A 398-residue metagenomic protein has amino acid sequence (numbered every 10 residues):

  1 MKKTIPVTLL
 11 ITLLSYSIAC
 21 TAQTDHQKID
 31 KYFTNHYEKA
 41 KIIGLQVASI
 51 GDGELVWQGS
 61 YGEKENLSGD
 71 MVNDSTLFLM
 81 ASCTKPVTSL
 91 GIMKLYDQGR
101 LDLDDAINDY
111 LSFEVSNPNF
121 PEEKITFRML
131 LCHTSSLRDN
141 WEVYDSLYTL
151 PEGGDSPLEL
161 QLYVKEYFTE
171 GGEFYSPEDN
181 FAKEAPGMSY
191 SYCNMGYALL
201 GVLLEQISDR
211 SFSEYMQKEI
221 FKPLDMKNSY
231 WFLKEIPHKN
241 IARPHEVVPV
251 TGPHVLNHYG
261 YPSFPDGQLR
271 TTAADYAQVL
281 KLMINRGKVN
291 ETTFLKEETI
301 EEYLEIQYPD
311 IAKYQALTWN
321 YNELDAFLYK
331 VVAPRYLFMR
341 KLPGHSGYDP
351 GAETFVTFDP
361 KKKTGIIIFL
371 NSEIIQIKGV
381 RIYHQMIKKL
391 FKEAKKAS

Functional and structural regions predicted by a protein language model:
M1-D25: Bacterial Sec-dependent N-terminal signal peptides
C20-F33, D155-E159, K396: Sec-dependent signal peptide cleavage junction
T24, K28-Y32, S82, V87-G91 (+9 more regions): Extracytoplasmic/secreted proteins, especially bacterial periplasmic and envelope-associated proteins
T24-F78, Y175-F181, G252-L256: Short, conserved catalytic-motif segment at the N-terminal edge
E38-Q46, L67-L130, A182-G196, F264-G267 (+2 more regions): Short active-site loop at a secondary-structure junction that contains or immediately precedes the catalytic residue(s)
E65, N119-S346: Short, surface-exposed loop or secondary-structure junction motifs that flank catalytic or metal-binding residues
I311-K313, N322-D325, F369-S398: Short, gly/Ser/Thr-rich active-site loops of penicillin-recognizing serine hydrolases
E353-F358, K362-S372: Short, well-ordered beta-strand elements
